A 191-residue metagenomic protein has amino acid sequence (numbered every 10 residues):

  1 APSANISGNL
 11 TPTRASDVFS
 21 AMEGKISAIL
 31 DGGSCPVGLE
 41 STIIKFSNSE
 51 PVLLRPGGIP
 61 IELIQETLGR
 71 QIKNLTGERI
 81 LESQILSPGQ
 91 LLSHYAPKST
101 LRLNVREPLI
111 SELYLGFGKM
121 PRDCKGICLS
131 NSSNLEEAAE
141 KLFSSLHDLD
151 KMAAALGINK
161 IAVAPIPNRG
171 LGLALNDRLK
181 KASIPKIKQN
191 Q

Functional and structural regions predicted by a protein language model:
A1-Q191: Active-site-adjacent structural elements in enzyme catalytic cores
